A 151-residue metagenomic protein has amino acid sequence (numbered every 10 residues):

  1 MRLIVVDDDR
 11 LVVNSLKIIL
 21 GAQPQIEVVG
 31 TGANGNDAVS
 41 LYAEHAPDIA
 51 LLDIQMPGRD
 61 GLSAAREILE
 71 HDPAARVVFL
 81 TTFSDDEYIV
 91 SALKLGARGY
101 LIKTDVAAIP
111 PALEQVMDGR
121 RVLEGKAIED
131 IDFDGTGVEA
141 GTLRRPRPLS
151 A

Functional and structural regions predicted by a protein language model:
M1-V12, L16-L20: Conserved acidic segment of CheY-like receiver
D7, D53, T81: Active-site residues of response regulator receiver
Q25-A33, L41: Short hydrophobic/Thr-rich beta-strand motif most characteristic of the beta2 strand and flanking loop of CheY-like
N34-D37, D60-S63: Acidic catalytic/metal-coordinating carboxylates
H45-L51: Active-site beta3 strand of CheY-like receiver
M56: Receiver (REC) domain active-site loop signature in two-component systems and cognate sites in sensor histidine kinases
E87-K94, T104-A151: Short, flexible helix-to-coil linker/hinge segments that flank and couple to helix-turn-helix
